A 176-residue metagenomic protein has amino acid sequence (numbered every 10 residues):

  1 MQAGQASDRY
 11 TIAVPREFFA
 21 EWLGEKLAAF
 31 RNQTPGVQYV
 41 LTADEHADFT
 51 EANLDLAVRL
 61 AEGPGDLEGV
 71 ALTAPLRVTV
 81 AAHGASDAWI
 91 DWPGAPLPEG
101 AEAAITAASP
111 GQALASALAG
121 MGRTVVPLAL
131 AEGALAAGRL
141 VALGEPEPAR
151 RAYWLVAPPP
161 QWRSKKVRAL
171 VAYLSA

Functional and structural regions predicted by a protein language model:
M1-Q5: Alpha-helical linker/hinge and terminal dimerization helices associated with HTH transcriptional regulators
S7-P64: Central regulatory/effector-binding core of bacterial HTH transcription factors
A13, V125, V156-P158: Short hydrophobic/aromatic beta-strand micro-patches that form the beta-sheet surface supporting nucleotide- or nucleic
L23-G24, L128, V167-R168: Conserved strand-to-helix beginnings and helix N-cap segments that scaffold or border functional pockets
G63-A152: C-terminal regulatory
P146-A176: A late-sequence structural motif
